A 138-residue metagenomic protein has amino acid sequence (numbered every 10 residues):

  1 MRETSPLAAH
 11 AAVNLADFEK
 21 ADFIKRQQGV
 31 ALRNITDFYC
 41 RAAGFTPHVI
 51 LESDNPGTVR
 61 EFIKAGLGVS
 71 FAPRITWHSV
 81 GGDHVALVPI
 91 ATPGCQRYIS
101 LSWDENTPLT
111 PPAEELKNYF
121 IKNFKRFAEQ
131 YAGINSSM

Functional and structural regions predicted by a protein language model:
M1, K25-R26, E52, S70 (+1 more regions): Active-site-adjacent beta-strand anchor residues
M1-F23: Flexible hinge/capping segments at coil-to-helix
P6, V69, A86, S100-S102: Residues embedded in well-ordered beta-strands
L7, N14-A16, R41-A42, W77-S79 (+1 more regions): Short secondary-structure boundary/capping segments
L7-A8, D22-A43, L109-Y119, K125-N135: Secondary-structure junction motif
V13-N14, T58, R97: Conserved sugar-transfer catalytic core signal across GT-A, GT-B, and GT-C glycosyltransferases
G29-A86: Hydrophobic hinge/microswitch elements
R74-G82, T92-M138: C-terminal effector-binding regulatory domain of bacterial HTH transcription factors
